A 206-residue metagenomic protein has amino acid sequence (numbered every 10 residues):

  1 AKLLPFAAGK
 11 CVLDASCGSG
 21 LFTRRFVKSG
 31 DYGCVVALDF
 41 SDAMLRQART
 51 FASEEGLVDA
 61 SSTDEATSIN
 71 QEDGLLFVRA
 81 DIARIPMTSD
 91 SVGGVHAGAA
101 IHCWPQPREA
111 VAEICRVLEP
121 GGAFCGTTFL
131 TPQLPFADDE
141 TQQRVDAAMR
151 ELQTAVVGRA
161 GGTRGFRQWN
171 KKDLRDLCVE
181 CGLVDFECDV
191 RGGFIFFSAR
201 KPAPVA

Functional and structural regions predicted by a protein language model:
A1-K10, R25: Conserved alpha-helix/loop element of class I SAM-dependent methyltransferases that forms part of the SAM/SAH-binding
C11, G121-A123: Short glycine-centered segments of the SAM/dcSAM-binding site in methyltransferase folds
C11-R84: Class I SAM-dependent methyltransferase SAM/SAH-binding core
A83-V95: A short acidic, Gly/Pro-enriched loop at the edge of an enzyme's catalytic core that lines a small-molecule cofactor
G93-P107: A short SAM/SAH-binding and catalytic strip from SAM-dependent methyltransferases
R108-P120: A short glycine-rich, Lys/Arg-flanked "PGG" loop and its adjoining helix->strand segment in the class I
C125-F197: C-terminal alpha-helical "lid/dimerization" subdomain adjacent to the S-adenosyl-L-methionine
F197-A206: C-terminal lobe and adjacent flexible extensions of AdoMet/dcAdoMet transferase-like proteins
